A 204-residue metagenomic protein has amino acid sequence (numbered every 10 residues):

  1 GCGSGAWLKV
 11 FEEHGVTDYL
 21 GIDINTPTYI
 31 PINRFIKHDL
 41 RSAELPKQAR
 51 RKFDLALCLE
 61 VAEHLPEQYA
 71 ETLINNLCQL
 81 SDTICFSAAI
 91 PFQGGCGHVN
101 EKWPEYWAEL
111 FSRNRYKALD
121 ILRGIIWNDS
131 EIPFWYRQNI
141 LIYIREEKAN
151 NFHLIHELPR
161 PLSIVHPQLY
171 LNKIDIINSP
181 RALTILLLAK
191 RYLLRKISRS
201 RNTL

Functional and structural regions predicted by a protein language model:
G1-G94, E105, R145: Conserved SAM-binding loop
P31-R34, G95-V99, S130-F134: Short aromatic-enriched loop/helix-cap "lid" or pocket-rim segments at secondary-structure transitions that line
A43-L45, I125-D129: A short acidic, often aromatic-flanked loop/helix-cap motif at beta-alpha or helix-coil junctions that lines enzyme
I90-Y106, L110, N114: Acceptor-substrate binding/catalytic loop of class I
Y116-W127: Conserved S-adenosyl-L-methionine
S130-L162: Core SAM-dependent methyltransferase catalytic element
P159-L204: Membrane-proximal basic amphipathic "stem/tether" segments
